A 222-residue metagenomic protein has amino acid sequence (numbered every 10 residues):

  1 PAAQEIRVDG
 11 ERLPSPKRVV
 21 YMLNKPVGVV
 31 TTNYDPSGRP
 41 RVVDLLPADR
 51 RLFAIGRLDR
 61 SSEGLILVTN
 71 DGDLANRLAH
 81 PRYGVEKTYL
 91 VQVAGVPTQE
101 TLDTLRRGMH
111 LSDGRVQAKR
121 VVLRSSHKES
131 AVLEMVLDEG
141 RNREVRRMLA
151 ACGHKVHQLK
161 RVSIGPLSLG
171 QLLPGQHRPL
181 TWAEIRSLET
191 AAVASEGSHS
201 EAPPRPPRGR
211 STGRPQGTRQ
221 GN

Functional and structural regions predicted by a protein language model:
P1-N222: Basic, flexible Lys/Arg- and Gly-enriched helix-loop patches that mediate nucleic-acid binding at interfaces with rRNA
